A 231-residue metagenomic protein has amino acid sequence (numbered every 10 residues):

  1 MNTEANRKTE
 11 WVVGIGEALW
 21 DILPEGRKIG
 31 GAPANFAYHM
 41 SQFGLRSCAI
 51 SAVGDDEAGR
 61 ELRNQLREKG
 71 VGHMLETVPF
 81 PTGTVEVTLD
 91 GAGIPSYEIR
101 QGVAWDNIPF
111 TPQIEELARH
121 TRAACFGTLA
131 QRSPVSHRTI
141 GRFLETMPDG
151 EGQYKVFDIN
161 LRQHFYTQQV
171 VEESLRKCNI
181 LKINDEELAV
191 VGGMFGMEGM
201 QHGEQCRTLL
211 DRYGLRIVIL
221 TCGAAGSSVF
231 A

Functional and structural regions predicted by a protein language model:
N2-V13, Q65-R67, H73-L75, G91-A231: Ribokinase/PfkB-type carbohydrate-kinase core domain
K8-W11, D21-I94, Q101-I108, P112: Substrate-binding N-lobe of the ribokinase-like
G16-W20: Short polar catalytic/cofactor-binding loops
